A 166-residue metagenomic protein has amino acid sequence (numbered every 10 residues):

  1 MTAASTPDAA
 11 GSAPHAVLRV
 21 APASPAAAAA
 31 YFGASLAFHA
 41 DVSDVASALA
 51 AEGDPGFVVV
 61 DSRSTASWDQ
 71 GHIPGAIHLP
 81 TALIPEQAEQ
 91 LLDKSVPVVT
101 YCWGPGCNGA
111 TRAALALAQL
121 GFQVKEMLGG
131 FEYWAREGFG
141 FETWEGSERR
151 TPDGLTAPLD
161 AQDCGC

Functional and structural regions predicted by a protein language model:
M1-V58, S64-Q70, T143-C166: Flexible, polar/low-complexity N-terminal or interdomain linker segments that lie immediately upstream of folded
V45, D61, A76, L117: Terminal peptide-recognition signature
G53-V59, P74-G75, P97, Q123: Short active-site oxyanion
W68-P74, W134: Short loop/helix-cap segments at secondary-structure boundaries that form the rim of catalytic
H72, A88, G138: Short, flexible helix/strand-to-coil boundary loops that buttress conserved ligand/catalytic motifs in alpha/beta
I77, S95, F141-E145: Short, hinge-like loop/turn segments at secondary-structure boundaries
L79-E86: Glycine-rich, highly charged phosphate/nucleotide-binding loops
A88-A135: Catalytic cysteine-centered active loop of the rhodanese-like fold, especially the PTP/DSP P-loop
